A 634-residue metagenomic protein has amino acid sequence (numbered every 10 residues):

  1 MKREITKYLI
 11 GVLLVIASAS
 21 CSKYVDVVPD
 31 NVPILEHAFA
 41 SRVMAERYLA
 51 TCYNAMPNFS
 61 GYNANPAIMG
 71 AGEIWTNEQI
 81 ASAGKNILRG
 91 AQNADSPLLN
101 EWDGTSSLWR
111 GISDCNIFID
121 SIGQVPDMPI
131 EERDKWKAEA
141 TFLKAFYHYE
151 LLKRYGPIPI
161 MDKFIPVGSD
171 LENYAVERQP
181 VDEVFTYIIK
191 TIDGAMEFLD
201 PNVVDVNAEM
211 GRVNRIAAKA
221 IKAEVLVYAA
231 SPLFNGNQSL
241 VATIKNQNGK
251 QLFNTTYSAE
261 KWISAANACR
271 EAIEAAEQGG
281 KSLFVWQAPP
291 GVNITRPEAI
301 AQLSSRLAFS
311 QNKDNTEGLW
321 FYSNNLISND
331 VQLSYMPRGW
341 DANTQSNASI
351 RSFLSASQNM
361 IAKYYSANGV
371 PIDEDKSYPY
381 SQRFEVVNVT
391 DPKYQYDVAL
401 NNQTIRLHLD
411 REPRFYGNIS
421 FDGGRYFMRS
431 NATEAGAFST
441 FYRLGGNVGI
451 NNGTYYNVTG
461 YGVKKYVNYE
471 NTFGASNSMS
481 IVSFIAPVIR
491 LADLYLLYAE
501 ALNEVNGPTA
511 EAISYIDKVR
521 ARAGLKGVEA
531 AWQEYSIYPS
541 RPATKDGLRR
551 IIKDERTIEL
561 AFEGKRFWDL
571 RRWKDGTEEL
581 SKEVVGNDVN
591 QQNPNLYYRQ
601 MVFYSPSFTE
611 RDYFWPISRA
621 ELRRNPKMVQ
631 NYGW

Functional and structural regions predicted by a protein language model:
K2-I5, V15-A40, I188, A223 (+1 more regions): Bacterial Sec-dependent N-terminal signal peptides
S20-C21, L108-G111, Y187-I189, E209 (+10 more regions): Long, intrinsically disordered, low-complexity segments
C21-I68, L99, W109, Y394 (+2 more regions): Membrane-proximal, proline-rich intrinsically disordered regions
S41-Y62, I80-Y155, L171-R215, F384 (+7 more regions): Conserved, well-structured interaction surfaces
L152-K153, P157-P159, V225-N237, E504-G507: Short coil/turn linking the two alpha-helices of tandem helical-hairpin repeats
I158-R178, L233-S264: Short coil/linker segments at helix-helix boundaries
M336-P337, A348-S349, S355-R490: Flexible, polar/acidic helix-loop-strand segments at domain edges
A432-A435, Y466, F473-G474, A492-Y498 (+1 more regions): Active/binding-pocket-proximal capping segment
